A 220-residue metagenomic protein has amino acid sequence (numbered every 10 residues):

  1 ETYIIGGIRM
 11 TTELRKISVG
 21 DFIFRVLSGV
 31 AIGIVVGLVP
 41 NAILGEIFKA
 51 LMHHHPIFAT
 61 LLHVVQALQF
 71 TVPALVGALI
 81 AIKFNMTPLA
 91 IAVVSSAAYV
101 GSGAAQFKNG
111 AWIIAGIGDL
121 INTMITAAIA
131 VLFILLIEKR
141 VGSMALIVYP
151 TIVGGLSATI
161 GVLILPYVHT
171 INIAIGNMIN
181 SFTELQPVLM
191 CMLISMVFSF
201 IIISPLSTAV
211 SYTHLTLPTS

Functional and structural regions predicted by a protein language model:
G7-S207: Signature of multi-pass transmembrane helix bundles
A209-S211: Acidic, proline/serine/threonine- and glycine-rich low-complexity intrinsically disordered segments
T213-T219: Conserved small/polar residues in nucleotide/adenosyl-binding loops
